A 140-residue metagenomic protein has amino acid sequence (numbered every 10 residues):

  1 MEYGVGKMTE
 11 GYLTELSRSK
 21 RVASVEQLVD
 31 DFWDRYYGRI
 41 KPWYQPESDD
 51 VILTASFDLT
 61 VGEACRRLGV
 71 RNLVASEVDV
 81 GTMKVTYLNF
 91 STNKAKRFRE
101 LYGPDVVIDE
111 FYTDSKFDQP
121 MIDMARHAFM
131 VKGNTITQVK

Functional and structural regions predicted by a protein language model:
M1-I40: A metal-dependent, Asp-based hydrolase signature
L28-K140: C-terminal cap/substrate-recognition subdomain and adjoining C-terminal extension of metal-dependent phosphatase-like
